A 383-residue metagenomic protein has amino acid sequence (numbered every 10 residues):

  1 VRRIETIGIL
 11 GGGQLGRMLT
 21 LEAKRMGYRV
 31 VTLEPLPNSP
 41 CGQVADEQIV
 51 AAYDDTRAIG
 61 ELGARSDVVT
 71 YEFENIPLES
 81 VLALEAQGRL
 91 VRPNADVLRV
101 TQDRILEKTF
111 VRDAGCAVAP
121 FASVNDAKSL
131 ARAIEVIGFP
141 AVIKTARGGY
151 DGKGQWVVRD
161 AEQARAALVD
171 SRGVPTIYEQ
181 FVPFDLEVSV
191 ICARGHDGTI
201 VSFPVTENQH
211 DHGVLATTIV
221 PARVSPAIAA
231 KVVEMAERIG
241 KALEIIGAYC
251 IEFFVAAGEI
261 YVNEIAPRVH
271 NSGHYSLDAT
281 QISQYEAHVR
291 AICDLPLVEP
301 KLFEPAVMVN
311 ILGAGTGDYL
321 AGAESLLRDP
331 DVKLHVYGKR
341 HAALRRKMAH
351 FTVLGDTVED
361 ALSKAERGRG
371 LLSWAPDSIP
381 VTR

Functional and structural regions predicted by a protein language model:
V1-T109, D113, K128, L372-D377: ATP-binding N-terminal substructure of ATP-dependent carboxylate-amine bond-forming enzymes
R3, R290-R383: Peripheral (often C-terminal) accessory segments that flank ATP-dependent C-N-forming ligase machineries
V100-S189, A193-H212, A216-I239, A365 (+1 more regions): Active-site nucleotide/adenylate-binding loops and adjacent lid/helix of ATP-dependent enzymes
C192-H196, F253-A257, G338: Short, low-complexity Ser/Thr-rich regulatory SLiMs
V201, Y249, I260-E264: Protein kinase-like catalytic core scaffold
G213-A222, E264-L277: Short, flexible active-site loops
A230-I251, A256-A257, P267-G315: Active-site "cap" helix and flanking loop/linker of ATP-utilizing ligase/carboxylase catalytic domains
